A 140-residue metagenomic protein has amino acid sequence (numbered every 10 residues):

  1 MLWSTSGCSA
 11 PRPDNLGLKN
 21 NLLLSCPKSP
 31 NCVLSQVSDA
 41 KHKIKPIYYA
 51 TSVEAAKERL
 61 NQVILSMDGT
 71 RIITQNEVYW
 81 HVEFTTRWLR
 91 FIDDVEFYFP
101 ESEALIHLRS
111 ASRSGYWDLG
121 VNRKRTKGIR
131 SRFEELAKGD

Functional and structural regions predicted by a protein language model:
W3-D140: Ser/Thr-rich, low-complexity intrinsically disordered terminal regions
